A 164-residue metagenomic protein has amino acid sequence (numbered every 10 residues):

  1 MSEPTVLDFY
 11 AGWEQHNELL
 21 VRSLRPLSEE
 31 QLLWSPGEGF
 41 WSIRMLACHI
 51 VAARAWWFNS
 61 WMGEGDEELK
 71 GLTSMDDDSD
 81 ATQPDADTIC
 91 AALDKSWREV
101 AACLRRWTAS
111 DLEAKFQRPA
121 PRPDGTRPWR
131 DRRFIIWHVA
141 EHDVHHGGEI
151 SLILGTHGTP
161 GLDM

Functional and structural regions predicted by a protein language model:
M1-G12: Extreme N-terminal tail/first-helix region
T5, T73, T82, T88 (+3 more regions): Residue-identity detector for threonine
Y10-E14, E18-L24, E29-D77, R118-M164: Short, contiguous alpha-helical
D78-R118, D131-H142: Acidic/histidine-rich alpha-helical segments that form the ligand environment of transition-metal centers
